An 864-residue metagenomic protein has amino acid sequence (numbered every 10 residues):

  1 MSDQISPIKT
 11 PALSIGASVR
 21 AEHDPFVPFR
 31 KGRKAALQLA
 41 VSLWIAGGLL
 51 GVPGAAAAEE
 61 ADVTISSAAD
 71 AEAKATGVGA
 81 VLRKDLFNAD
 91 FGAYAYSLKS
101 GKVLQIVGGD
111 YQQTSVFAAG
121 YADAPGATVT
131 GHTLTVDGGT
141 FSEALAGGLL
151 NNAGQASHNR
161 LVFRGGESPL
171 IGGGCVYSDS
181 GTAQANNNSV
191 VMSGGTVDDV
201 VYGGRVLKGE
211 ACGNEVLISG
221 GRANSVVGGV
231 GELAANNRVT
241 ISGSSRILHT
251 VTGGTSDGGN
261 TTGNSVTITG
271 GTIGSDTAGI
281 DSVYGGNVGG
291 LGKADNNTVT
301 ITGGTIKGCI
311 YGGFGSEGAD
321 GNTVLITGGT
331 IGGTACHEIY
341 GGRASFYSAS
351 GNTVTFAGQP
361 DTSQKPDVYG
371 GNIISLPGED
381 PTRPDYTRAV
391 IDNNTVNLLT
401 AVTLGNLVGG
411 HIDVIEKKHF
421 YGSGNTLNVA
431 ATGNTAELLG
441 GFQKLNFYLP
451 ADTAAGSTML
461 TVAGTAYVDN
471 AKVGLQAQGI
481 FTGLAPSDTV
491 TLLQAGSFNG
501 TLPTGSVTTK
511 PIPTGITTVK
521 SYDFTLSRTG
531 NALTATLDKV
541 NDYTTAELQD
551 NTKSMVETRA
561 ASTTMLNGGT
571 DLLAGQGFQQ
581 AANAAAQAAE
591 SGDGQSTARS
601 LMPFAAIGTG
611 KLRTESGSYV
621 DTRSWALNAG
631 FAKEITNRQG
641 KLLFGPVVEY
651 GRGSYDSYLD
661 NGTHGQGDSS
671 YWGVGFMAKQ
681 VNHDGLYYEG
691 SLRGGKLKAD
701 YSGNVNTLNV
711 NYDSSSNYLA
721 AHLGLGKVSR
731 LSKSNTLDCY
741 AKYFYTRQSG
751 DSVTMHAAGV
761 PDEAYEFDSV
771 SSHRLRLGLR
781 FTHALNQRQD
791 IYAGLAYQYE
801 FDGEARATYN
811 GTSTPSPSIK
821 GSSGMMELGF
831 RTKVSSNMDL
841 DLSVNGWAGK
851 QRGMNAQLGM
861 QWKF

Functional and structural regions predicted by a protein language model:
S2-P11, L439-K539: Extracellular, surface-exposed repeat/solenoid domains
A127, G154, A183, G209 (+14 more regions): Transmembrane beta-barrel outer-membrane domains
L134, V190, V216, V239 (+9 more regions): Membrane-embedded beta-strands of outer-membrane beta-barrel proteins, especially the hydrophobic/small aromatic
G172, Y202, V227, T252 (+10 more regions): Transmembrane beta-strands of outer-membrane beta-barrel proteins
G378-A389, V396-T491: Extracellular beta-strand/loop-rich repeat segments of large surface/secreted proteins
E547-K733, L737, V844-K850, N855-Q857: Outer membrane beta-barrel translocator domains of Type V secretion systems
M555, G617-T622, Y658-G667, K698-S715 (+2 more regions): Solvent-exposed, glycine/polar-rich loop segments of beta-barrel outer-membrane systems
G675-M677, E763-F864: Outer membrane beta-barrel transmembrane domains
